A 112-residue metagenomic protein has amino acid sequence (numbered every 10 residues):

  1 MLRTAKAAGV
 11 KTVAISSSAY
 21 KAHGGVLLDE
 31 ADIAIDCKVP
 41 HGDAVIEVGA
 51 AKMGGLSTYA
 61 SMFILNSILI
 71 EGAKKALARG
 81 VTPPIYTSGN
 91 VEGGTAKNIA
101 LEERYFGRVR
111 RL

Functional and structural regions predicted by a protein language model:
M1-I70: Glycine-rich phosphate-binding loops that contact phosphosugars or nucleotide phosphates
I35-K38, G72-A76, G80, V109: Structural signal for hydrophobic packing residues in well-ordered secondary-structure cores of soluble enzyme domains
D43, A73-A100: Internal, active-site/partner-interface "lid" segment
M62, N66, G89, R108-V109: Generic signature of intrinsically disordered, low-complexity segments enriched in small/polar residues
T95-L112: C-terminal and late-domain segments of enzyme folds
